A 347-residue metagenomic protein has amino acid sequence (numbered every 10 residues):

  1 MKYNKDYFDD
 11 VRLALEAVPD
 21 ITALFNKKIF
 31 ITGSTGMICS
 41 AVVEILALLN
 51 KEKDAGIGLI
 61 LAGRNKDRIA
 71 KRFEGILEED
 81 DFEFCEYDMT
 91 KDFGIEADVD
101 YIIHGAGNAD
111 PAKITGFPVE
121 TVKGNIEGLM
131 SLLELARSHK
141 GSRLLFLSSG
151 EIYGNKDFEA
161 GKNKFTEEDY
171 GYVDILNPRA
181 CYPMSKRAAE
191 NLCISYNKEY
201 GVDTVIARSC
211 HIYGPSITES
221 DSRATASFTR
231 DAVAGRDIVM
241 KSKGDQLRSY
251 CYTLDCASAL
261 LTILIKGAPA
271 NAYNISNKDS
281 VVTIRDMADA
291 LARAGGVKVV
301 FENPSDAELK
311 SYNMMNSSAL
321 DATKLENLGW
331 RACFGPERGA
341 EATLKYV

Functional and structural regions predicted by a protein language model:
M1-K2, D6, A232-V347: C-terminal substrate-binding subdomain of Rossmann-fold SDR/epimerase-dehydratase oxidoreductases
M1-Y101: N-terminal Rossmann/SDR dinucleotide-binding element
E86-G124: NAD(P)H-binding glycine-rich loop region in Rossmannoid oxidoreductase-like domains and their noncatalytic homologs
D100, V119, K123-M130, S138 (+2 more regions): Conserved internal alpha-helix in NAD(P)-dependent oxidoreductase domains
A109-A112, G150-D157, R179, C210-S216: Active-site segment of SDR-like NAD(P)-dependent oxidoreductases
M130-C181: Conserved Rossmann-fold NAD(P)-dependent oxidoreductase catalytic core, especially the SDR/UDP-sugar
K156-E167, N191-R248, T253-L264, D289-A294: NAD(P)-dependent short-chain dehydrogenase/reductase
C181, S185-A188: Active-site helix of classical SDR
